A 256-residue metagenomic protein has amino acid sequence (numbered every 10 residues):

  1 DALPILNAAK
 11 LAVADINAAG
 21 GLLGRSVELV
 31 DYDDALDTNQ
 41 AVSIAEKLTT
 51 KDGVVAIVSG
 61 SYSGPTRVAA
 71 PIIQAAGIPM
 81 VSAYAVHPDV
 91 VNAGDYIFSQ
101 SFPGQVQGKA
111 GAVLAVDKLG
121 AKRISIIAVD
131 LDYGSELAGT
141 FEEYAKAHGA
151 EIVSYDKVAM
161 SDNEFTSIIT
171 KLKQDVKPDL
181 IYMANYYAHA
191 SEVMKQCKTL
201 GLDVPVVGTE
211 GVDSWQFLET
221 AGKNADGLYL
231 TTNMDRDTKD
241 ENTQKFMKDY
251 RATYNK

Functional and structural regions predicted by a protein language model:
P4-L23, T140-K146: Short, polar/charged alpha-helical segment
P4-N7, A19-V91, V158-D162, Y186-H189: Beta-alpha junction/loop-to-helix N-cap segments that form part of ligand/metal-binding clefts
G24-E28, K51-A56, A75-M80, A93-Y96 (+5 more regions): Loop/turn elements at helix/coil->beta-strand transitions in domains of secreted/extracellular proteins
D31-D34, V55, D95-S101, V129-L131 (+2 more regions): Second-shell loop/turn segments in exported
S43, H87-D89, Y96-G201, R236-K245: Extracellular/periplasmic Venus flytrap/periplasmic-binding protein
A45-G53, I72-A75, V113, T170-K173 (+2 more regions): Mature extracellular/periplasmic domains of secretome proteins
M194-K256: Extracellular/periplasmic periplasmic-binding protein-like sensory domains
